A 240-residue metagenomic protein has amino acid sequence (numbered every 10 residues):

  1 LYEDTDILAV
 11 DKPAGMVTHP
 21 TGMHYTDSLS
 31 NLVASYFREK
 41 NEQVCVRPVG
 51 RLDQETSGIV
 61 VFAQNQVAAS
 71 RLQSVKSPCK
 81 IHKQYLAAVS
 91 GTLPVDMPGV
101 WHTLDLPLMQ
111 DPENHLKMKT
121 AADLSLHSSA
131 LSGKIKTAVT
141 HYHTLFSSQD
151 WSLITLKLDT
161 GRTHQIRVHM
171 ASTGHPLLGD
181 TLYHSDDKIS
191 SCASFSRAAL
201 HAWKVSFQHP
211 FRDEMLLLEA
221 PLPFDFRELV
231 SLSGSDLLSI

Functional and structural regions predicted by a protein language model:
L1-I240: RNA pseudouridine synthases
